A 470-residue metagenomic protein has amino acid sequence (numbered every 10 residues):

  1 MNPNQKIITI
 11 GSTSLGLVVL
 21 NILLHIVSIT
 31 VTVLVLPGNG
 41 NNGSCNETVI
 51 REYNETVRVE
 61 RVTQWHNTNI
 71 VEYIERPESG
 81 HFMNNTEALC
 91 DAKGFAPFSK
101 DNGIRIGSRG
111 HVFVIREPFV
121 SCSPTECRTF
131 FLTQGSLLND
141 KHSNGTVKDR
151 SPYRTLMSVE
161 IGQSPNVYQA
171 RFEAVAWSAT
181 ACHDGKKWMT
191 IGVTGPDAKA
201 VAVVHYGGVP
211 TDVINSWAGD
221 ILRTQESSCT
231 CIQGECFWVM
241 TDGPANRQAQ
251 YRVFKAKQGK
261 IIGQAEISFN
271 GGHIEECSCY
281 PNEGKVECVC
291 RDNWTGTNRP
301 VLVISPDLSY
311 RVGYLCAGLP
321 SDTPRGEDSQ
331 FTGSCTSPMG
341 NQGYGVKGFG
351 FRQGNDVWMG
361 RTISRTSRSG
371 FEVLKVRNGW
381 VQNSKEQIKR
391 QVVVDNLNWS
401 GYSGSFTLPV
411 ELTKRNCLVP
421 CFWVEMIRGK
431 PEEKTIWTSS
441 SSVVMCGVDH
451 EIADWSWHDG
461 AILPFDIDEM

Functional and structural regions predicted by a protein language model:
M1-P3: Short, low-complexity, Lys/Arg-enriched N-terminal segments of secretory-pathway carbohydrate enzymes
I8-G40: Alpha-helical transmembrane segments in eukaryotic/viral proteins
G43-F113, E117-E276, Y280-V346, G350-G401 (+2 more regions): Beta-rich carbohydrate-recognition and catalytic domains
S405-E411: C-terminal structured domain segments
